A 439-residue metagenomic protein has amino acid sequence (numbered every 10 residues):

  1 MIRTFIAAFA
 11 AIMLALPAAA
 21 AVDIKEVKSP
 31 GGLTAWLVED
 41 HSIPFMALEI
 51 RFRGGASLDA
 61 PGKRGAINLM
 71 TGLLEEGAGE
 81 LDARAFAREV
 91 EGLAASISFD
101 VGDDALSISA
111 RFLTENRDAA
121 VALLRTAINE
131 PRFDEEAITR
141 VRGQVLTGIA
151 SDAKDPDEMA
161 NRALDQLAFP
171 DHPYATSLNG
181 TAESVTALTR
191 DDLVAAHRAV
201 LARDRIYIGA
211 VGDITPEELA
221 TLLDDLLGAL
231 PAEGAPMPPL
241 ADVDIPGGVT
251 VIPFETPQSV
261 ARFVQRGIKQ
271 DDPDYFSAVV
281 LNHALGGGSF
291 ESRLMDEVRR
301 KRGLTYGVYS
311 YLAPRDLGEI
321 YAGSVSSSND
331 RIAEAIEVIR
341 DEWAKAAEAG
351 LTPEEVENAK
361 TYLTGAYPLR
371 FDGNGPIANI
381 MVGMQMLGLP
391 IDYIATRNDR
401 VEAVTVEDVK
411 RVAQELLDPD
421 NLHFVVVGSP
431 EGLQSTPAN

Functional and structural regions predicted by a protein language model:
M1-I2: N-terminal secretory signal peptides that target proteins for export/translocation
F5-P17: Bacterial N-terminal signal peptides
A20-P44: N- or domain-start disorder-to-order transition segments that initiate the globular core
V22-I24, E49-T114, K154, S177 (+1 more regions): M16/MPP (pitrilysin/insulinase) zinc-metallopeptidase core fold and M16-derived inactive scaffolds
W36-L37, P44-A47, S57-A60, D271-D272 (+1 more regions): Short, solvent-exposed loop/turn elements at domain surfaces
D40, E49-R51, A235-E291: His/Glu-based metal-binding/catalytic segments typifying zinc-dependent metallopeptidases
I43-F45, R203, E291, P419: A cross-taxa feature marking solvent-exposed loop/turn segments within ectodomains of secreted and single-pass membrane
A85-G234, V251, S277, K301-R302 (+1 more regions): Charge-rich, well-structured scaffold segments of protease-associated domains
